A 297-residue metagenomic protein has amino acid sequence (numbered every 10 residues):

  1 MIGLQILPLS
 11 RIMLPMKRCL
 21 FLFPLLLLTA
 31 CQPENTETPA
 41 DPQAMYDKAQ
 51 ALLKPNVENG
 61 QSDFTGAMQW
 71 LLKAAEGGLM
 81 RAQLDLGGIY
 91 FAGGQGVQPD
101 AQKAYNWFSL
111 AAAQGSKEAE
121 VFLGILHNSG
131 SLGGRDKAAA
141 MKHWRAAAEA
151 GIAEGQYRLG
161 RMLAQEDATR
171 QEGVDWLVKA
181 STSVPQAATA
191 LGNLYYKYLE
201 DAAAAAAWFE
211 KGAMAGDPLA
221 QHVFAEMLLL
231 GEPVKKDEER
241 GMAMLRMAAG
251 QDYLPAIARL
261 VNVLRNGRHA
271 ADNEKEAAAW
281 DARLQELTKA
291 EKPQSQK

Functional and structural regions predicted by a protein language model:
L28-A30: C-terminal motif of bacterial Sec signal peptides marking the signal peptidase cleavage site
Q32-E34: Bacterial signal peptide processing site
A40-D41, M45, P55-V57, E76-L79 (+11 more regions): Short helix-capping/linker turns of helical repeat alpha-solenoids
K48-N56, D85-G93, G124-S129, R158-E166 (+3 more regions): Hydrophobic face of amphipathic alpha-helices that form TPR/SEL1-like repeat modules and related alpha-solenoid
G60-Q69, V97-W107, G134-H143, E166-W176 (+3 more regions): Structural signature of tandem alpha-helical TPR/SEL1-like repeats, specifically the intra-repeat loop/turn
K73-A74, L110-A111, A146-A147, K179-A180 (+3 more regions): Canonical positions in the second alpha-helix
A258-K297: Terminal, low-structured helical/coil segments at or just beyond the last alpha-helical repeat
